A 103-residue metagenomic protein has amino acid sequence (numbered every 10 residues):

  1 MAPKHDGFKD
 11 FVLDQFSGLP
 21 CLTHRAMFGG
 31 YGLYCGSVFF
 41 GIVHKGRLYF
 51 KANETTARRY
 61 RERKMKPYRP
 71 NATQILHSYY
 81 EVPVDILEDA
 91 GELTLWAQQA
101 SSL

Functional and structural regions predicted by a protein language model:
M1-L103: Charge-dense, helix-prone N-terminal extensions
